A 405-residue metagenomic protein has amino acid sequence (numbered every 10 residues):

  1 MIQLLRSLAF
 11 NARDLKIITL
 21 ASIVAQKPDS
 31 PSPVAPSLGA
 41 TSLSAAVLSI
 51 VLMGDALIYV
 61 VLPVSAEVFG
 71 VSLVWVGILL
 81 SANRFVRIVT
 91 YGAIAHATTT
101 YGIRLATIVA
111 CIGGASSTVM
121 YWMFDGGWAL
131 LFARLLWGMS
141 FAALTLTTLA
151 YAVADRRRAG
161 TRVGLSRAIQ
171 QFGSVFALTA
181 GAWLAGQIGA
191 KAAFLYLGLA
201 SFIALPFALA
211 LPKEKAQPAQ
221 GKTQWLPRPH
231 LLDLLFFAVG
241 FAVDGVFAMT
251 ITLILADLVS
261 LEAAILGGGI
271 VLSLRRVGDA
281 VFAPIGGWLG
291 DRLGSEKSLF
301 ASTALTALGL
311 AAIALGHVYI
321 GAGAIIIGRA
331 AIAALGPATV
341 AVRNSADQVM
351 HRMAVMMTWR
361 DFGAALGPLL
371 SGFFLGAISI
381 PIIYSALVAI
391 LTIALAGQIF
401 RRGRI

Functional and structural regions predicted by a protein language model:
S37-V60, R228-V246, G323: Pair of pore-lining "gating" transmembrane helices in MFS-fold secondary transporters
V61-L73, M249-G267: Short amphipathic helix-loop junctions that connect adjacent transmembrane helices in Major Facilitator Superfamily/SLC
V71-A82, G164, S260-V277: Loop-to-transmembrane helix entry
T90-G102, F282-G294: Helix-to-loop junctions at the C-terminal end of transmembrane segments in multipass secondary transporters
L105-V119, K297-A311: Structural signature of the two symmetry-related core transmembrane helices
W128-L136, I320-I325: Paired small-residue
L135-Q170: Cytoplasmic helix-loop-helix junction between adjacent transmembrane helices in 12-TM secondary transporters
A193-L209, Y384-I399: Symmetry-related core transmembrane helices of the 12-TM Major Facilitator Superfamily/SLC fold
